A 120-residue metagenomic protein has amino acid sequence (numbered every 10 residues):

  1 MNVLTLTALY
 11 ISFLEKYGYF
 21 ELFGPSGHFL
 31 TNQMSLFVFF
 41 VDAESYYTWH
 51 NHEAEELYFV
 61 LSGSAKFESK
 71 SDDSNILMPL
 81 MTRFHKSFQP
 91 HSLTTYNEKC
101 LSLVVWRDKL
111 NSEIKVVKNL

Functional and structural regions predicted by a protein language model:
M1-N32: A short, N-terminal "cap"/entry segment at the start of jelly-roll beta-barrel domains of the cupin/DSBH fold
G18-S26, M34-H52, D73-S74, S87-F88: Conserved short histidine dyad/triad with adjacent acidic residue
D42-A43, H52-F67, S71: Glycine- and acidic-residue-biased ligand/ion/polar-headgroup-sensing regions
Y46, L57, M81-T82: Residue-level marker of beta-strand positions
K70-P90: Short acidic-glycine-tyrosine-enriched beta hairpin
Y96-L120: Double-stranded beta-helix
